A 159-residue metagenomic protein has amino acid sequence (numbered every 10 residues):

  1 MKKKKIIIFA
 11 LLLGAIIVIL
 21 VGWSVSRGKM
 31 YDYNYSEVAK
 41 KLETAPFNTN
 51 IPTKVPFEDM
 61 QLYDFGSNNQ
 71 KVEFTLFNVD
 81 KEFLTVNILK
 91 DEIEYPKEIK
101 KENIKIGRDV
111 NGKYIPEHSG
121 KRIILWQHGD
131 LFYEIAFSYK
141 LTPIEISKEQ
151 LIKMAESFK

Functional and structural regions predicted by a protein language model:
M1-I17: N-terminal Sec-pathway targeting helices
M1-K2, S24, Q127: Short linear interaction motif-like sites in intrinsically disordered regions of transcription factors
G14, I88-E94, S138-L141: A short, sequence-level motif marking secondary-structure junctions
V18-D32: Membrane-interface motif at the C-terminal end of an N-terminal transmembrane signal
G28-I123, H128-G129: Short, solvent-exposed recognition patches
F132-A136: Short hydrophobic beta-strand segments that form the core of ligand-binding sensory/regulatory domains
S138-K159: Surface-exposed amphipathic alpha-helical segments
